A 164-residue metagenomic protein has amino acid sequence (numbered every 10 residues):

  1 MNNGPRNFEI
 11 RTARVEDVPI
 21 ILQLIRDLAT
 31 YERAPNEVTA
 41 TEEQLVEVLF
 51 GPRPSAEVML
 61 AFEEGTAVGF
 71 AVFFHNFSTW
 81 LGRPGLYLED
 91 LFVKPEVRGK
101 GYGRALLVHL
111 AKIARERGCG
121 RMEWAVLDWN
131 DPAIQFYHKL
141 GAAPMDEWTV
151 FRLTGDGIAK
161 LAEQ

Functional and structural regions predicted by a protein language model:
M1-E16, K160-Q164: Conserved N-terminal entry element of GNAT/NAT acetyltransferase domains
L22-V48: Conserved GNAT-fold acetyl-CoA-binding loop/helix
E47-L60, Y87: A short helix-loop-beta-strand connector motif used in the catalytic cores of GNAT acetyltransferases and, in some
L60, T66-F74: Conserved beta-strand in the GNAT
V97, G101-H109: Conserved acetyl-CoA pyrophosphate-binding loop and the N-cap/start of the following alpha-helix in GNAT-like
R115-A125: Conserved GNAT acetyl-CoA-binding A-motif
C119, H138-E147: Conserved acetyl-CoA-binding loop of GNAT-fold acetyltransferases
W124-A133, R152-G155: Conserved beta-strand-loop-alpha-helix junction that forms the acyl-donor binding cleft
